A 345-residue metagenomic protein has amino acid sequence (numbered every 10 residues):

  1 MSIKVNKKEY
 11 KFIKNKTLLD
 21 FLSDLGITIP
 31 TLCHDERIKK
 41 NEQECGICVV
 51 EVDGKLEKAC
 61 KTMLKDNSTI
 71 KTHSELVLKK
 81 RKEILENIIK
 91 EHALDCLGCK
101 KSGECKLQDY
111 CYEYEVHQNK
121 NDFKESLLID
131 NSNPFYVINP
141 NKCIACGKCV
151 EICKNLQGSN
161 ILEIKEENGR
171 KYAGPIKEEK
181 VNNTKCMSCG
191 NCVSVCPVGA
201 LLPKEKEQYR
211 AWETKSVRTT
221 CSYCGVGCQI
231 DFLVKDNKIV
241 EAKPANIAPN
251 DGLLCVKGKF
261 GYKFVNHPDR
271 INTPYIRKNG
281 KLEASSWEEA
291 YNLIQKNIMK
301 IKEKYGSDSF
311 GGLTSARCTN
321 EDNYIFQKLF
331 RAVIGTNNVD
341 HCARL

Functional and structural regions predicted by a protein language model:
M1-K8: Eukaryote-biased recognition of intrinsically disordered, low-complexity regulatory segments
K7, C33-I38, N139-P140, K177-N182 (+1 more regions): Conserved short loop/turn motifs at secondary-structure junctions
K8-K14, A242-N246: A short N-terminal beta-strand-loop micro-motif at the entrance of redox/enzyme domains
E9, I161, Q229-D231: Short, surface-exposed charged micro-motifs
Y10-D66, L76-K79: N-terminal cofactor/phosphate-binding cores enriched in small/glycine residues, especially glycine-rich loops such as
G46-C189, V193-T220, K235-K238: Fe-S ferredoxin-like electron-transfer domains and their immediately adjacent linker/connector regions across
A93, Y209-L345: Catalytic alpha/large subunits of respiratory electron-transfer oxidoreductases, centered on bis-MGD molybdoenzymes
